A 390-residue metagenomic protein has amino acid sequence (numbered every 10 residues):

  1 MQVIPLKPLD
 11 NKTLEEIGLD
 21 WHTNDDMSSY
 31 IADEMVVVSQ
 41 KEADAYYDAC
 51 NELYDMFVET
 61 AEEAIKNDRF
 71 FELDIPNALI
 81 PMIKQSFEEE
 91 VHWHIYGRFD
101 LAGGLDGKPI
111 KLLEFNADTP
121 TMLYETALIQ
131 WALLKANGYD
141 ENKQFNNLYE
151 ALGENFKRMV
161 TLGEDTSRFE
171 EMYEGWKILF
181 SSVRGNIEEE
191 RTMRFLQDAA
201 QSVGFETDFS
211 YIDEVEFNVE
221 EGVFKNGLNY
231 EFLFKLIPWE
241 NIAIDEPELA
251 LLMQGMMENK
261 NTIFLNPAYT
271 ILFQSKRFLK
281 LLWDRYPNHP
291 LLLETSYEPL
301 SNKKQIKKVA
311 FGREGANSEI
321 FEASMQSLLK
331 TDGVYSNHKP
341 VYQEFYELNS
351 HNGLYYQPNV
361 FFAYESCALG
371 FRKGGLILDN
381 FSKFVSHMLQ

Functional and structural regions predicted by a protein language model:
M1-Q390: Preference for protein termini
